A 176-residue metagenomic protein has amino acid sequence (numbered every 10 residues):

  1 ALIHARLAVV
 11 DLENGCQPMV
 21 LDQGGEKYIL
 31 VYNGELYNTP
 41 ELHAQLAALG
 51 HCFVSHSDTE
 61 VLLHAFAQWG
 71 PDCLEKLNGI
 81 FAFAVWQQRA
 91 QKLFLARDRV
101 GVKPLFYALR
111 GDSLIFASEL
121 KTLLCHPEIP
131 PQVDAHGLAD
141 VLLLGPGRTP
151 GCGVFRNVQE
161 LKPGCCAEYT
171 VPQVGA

Functional and structural regions predicted by a protein language model:
A1-A176: Cysteine-centered catalytic environments shared across enzyme families
